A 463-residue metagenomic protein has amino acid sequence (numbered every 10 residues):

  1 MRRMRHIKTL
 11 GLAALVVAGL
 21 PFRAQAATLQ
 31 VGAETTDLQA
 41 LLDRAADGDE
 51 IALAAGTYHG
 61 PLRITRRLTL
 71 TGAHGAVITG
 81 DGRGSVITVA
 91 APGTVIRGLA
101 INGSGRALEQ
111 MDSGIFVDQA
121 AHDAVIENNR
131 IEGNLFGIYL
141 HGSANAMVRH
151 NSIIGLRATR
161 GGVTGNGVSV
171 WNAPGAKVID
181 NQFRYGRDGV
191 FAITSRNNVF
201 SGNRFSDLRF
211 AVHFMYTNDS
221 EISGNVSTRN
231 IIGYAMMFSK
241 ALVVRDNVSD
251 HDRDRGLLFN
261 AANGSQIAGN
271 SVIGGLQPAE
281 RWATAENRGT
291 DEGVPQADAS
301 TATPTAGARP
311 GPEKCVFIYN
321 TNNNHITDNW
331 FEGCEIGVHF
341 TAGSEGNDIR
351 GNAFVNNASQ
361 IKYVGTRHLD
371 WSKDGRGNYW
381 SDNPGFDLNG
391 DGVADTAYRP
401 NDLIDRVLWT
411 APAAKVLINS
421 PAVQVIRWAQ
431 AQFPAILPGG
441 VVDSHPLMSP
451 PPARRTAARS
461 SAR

Functional and structural regions predicted by a protein language model:
R2-G11: Bacterial N-terminal signal peptides that target proteins for export
G11-G19: Bacterial N-terminal signal peptides
R23-A40, T69, D382: Right-handed parallel beta-helix/beta-solenoid
Q39, D43-D47, T57-T71, I78-H122 (+2 more regions): Extracellular beta-strand-rich solenoid/capping regions of secreted or surface-exposed proteins that bind or remodel
A46, T65-R66, A73, G82 (+26 more regions): Parallel beta-helix/beta-solenoid
G80-T88, L108-D118, G133-L140, R160-N172 (+7 more regions): Extracellular beta-strand/beta-solenoid scaffold signature
H150, S271-Y319, N324-H325, E332-R463: Functionally critical loop-and-helix segments that line ligand-binding/catalytic clefts of soluble enzyme domains
